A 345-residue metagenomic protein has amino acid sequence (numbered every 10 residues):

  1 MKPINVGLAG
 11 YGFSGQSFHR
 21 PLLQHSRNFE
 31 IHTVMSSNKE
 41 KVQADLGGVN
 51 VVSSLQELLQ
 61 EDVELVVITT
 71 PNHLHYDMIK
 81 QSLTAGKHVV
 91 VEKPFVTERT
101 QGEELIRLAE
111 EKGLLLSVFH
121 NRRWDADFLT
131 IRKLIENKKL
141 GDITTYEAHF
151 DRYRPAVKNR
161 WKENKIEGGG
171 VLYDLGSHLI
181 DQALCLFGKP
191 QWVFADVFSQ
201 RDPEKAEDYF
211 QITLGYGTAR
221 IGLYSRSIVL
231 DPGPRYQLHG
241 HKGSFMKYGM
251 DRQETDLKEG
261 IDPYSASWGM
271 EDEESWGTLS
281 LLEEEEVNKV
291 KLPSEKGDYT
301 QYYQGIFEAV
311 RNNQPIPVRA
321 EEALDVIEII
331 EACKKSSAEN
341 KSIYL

Functional and structural regions predicted by a protein language model:
M1-L46: N-terminal Rossmann-like dinucleotide-binding module
G15, V91-E92, L116-V118, L223 (+1 more regions): Hydrophobic residues in well-ordered beta-strands that form the structural core
V49-L108: Beta-loop-alpha module in the N-terminal Rossmann-like domain of NAD(P)-dependent dehydrogenases, especially those
E104-N121, G141-Y146: Rossmann-fold dehydrogenase core element
L114, G141-T144, K335-L345: C-terminal capping/lid region of NAD(P)-dependent oxidoreductase domains
R122-P203, Q211, N340: Predominantly a Rossmann-like dinucleotide-binding segment in NAD(P)-dependent oxidoreductases
I212-T218, L238-G240: Active-site beta-strand termini and strand-to-loop segments that position acidic
Q237, H241-P317, E321, L345: C-terminal glycine/acidic-rich active-site capping loop/insertion
